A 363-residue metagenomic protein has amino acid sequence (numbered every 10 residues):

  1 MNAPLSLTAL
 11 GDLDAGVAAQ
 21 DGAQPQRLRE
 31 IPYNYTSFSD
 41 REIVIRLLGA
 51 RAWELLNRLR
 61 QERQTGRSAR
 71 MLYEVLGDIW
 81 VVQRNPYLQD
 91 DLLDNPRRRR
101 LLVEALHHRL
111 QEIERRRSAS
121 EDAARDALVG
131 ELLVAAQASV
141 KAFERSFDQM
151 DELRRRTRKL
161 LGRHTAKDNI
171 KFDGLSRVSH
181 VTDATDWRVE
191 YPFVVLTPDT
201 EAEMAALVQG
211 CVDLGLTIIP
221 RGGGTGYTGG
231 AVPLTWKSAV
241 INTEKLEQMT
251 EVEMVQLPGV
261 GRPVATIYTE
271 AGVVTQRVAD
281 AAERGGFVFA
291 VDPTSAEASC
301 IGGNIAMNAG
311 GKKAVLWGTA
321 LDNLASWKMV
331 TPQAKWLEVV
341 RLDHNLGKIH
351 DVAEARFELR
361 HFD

Functional and structural regions predicted by a protein language model:
M1-D363: Noncatalytic alpha-helical scaffold of FAD-dependent oxidoreductases
